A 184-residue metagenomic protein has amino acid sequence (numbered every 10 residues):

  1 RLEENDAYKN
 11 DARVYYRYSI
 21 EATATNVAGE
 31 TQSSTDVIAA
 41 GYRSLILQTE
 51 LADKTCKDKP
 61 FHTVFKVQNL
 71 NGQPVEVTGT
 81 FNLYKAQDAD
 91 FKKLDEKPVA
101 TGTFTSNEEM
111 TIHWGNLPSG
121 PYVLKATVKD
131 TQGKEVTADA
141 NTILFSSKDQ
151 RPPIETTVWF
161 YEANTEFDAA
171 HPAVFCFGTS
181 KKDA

Functional and structural regions predicted by a protein language model:
R1-A184: A structural signal for beta-strand and strand-to-loop patches characteristic of beta-rich domains
